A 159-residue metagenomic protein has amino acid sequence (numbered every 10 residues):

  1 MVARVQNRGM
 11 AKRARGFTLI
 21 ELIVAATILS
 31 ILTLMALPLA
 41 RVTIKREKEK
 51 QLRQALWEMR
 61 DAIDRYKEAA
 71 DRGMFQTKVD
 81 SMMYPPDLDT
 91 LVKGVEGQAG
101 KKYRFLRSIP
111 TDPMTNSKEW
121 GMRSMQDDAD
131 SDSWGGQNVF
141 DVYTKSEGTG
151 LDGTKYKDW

Functional and structural regions predicted by a protein language model:
M1-R15: N-terminal leader/signal peptides at the extreme start of proteins
A3, F17-I20, T27: Extended compositionally biased segments used for macromolecular assembly or nucleic-acid engagement
R15, T33, Y84: Flexible coil/turn residues that form the inter-helical turn or adjacent wing/linker of helix-turn-helix
L19-L22, E68: Alpha-helical transmembrane segments
I23-P38: Alpha-helical hydrophobic helix detector
L37-K45: N-terminal membrane-insertion alpha helix
I44-D71: Membrane-proximal N-terminal amphipathic helix
D61-W159: Low-complexity, acidic interaction segments enriched in glycine
